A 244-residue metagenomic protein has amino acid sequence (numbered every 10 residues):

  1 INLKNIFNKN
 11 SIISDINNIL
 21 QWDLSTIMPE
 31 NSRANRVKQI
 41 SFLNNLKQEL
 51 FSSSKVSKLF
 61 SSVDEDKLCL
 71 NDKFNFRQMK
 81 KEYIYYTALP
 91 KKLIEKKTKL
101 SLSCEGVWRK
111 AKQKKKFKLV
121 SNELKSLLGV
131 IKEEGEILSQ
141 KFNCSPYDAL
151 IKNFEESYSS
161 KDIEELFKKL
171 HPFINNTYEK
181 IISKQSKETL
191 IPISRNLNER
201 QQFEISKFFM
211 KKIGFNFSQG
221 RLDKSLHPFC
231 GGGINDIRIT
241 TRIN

Functional and structural regions predicted by a protein language model:
I1-S159, I163: A well-structured
K97-N244: Contiguous, non-catalytic segments that form substrate-binding/exosite surfaces or channel walls
